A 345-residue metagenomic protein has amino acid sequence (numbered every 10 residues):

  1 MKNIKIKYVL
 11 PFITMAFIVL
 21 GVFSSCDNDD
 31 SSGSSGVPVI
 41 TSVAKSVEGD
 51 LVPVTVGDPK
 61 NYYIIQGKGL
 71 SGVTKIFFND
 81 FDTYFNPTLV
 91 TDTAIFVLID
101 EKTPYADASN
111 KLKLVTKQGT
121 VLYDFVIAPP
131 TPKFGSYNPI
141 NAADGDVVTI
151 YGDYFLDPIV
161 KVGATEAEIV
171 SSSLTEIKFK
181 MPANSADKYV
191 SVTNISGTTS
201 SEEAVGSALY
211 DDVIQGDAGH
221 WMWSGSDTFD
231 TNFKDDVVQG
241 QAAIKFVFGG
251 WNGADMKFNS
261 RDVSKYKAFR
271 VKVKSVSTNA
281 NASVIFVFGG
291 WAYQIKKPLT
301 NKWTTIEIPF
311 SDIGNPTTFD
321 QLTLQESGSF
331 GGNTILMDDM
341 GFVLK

Functional and structural regions predicted by a protein language model:
G21-S25: C-terminal motif of bacterial Sec signal peptides marking the signal peptidase cleavage site
D27-S71, Q118-D157, D187, S196-W221: Beta-strand/beta-sandwich contexts
A106-K117, D187-S196, L322-L324: Short, aromatic- and glycine-rich surface loops/edge beta-strands on solvent-exposed regions
W223-S224, I244-A268, T278, I285-K296: Secreted extracellular polysaccharide-interacting domains
D230-N252: Short carbohydrate-recognition loop motifs
N259-K265, V273-A282, G314-N315, F330-G332: Extended, low-complexity, turn-rich repeat/linker tracts enriched in Gly/Pro/Ser/Thr and Asp/Glu that occur
V271, E307-G341, K345: Extracellular beta-strand ligand-recognition surfaces/modules
G289-T318: Extracellular carbohydrate recognition and processing domains and analogous Trp-centered ligand-binding platforms
